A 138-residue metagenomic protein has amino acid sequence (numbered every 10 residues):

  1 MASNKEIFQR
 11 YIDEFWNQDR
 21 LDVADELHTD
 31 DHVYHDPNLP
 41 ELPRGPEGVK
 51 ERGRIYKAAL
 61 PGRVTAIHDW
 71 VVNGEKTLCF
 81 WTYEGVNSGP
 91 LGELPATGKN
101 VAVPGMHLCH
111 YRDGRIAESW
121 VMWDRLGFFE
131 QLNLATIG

Functional and structural regions predicted by a protein language model:
M1-G138: C-terminal and inter-domain tail/linker signature
